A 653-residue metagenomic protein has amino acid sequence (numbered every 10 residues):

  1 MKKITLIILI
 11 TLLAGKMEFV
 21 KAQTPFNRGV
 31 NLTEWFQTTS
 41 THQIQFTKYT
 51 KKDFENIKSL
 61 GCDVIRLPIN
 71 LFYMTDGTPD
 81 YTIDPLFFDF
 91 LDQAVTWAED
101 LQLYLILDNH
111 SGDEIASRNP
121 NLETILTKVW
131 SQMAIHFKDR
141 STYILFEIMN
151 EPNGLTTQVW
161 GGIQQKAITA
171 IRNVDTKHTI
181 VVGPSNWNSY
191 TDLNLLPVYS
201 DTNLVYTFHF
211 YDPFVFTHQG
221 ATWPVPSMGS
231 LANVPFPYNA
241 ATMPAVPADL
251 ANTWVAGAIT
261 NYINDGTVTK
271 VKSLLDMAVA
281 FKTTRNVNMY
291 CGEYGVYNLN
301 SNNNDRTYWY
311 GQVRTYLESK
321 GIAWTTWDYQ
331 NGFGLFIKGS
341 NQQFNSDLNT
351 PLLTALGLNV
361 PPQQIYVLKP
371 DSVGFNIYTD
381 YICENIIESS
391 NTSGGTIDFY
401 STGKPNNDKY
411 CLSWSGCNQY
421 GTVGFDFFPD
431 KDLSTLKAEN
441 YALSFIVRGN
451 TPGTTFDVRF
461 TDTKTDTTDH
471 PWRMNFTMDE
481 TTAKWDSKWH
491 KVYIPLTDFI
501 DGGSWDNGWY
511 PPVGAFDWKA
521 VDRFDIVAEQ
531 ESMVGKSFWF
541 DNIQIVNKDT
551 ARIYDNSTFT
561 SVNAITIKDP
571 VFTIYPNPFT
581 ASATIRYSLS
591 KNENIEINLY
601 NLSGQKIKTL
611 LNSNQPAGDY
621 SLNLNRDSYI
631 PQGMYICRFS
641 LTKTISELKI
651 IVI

Functional and structural regions predicted by a protein language model:
M1-Q23, V562, L624, Y629 (+2 more regions): Bacterial Sec-dependent N-terminal signal peptides
T24-T179, P184-L193, T202-N203, F344-D347: Active-site mouth of glycoside hydrolases
T127-D265, D276-V296, S319-K320: Active-site region of glycoside hydrolase catalytic domains
N300-P370: Aromatic-rich peripheral "rim/lid" segments of glycoside hydrolase catalytic domains that contact and position glycan
Q364-F559: Beta-rich carbohydrate-recognition modules and glycan-binding surfaces
T560-Y575, F579-L599, S621-S628, S640-L641: Glycine-centered coil/turn sites that cap beta-strands in beta-rich domains
L599-I607, Y635: Short, glycine-anchored, charge-dense loop/turn motifs used at functional sites
T609, S613, A617, N623 (+2 more regions): C-terminal tail/sorting-segment detector
